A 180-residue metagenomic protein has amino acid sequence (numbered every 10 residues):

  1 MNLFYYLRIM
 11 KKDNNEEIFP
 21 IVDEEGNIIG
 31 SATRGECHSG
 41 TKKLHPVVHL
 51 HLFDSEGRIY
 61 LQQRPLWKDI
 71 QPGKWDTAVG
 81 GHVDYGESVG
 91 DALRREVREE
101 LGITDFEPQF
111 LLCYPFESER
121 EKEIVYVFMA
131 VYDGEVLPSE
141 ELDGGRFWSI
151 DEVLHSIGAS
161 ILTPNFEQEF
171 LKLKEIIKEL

Functional and structural regions predicted by a protein language model:
M1-I9: N-terminal amphipathic/basic-hydrophobic helices that include classical n-h-c signal peptides and signal-anchor
F4, G73, Y85, L112-Y114 (+1 more regions): Nudix hydrolase/Nudix homology domain
K11-H49, F53-S55: Acidic, metal-coordinating catalytic segment for phosphate/diphosphate chemistry, firing primarily on the Nudix
P46, L66, S88, R94 (+1 more regions): Active-site segment of metal-dependent pyrophosphate-handling enzymes, primarily the Nudix hydrolase catalytic core
V47-V79: A glycine-rich, hydrophobic loop/mini-helix early in the fold
G81-E87: Active-site acidic-Proline motif in GNAT/NAT acetyltransferases
